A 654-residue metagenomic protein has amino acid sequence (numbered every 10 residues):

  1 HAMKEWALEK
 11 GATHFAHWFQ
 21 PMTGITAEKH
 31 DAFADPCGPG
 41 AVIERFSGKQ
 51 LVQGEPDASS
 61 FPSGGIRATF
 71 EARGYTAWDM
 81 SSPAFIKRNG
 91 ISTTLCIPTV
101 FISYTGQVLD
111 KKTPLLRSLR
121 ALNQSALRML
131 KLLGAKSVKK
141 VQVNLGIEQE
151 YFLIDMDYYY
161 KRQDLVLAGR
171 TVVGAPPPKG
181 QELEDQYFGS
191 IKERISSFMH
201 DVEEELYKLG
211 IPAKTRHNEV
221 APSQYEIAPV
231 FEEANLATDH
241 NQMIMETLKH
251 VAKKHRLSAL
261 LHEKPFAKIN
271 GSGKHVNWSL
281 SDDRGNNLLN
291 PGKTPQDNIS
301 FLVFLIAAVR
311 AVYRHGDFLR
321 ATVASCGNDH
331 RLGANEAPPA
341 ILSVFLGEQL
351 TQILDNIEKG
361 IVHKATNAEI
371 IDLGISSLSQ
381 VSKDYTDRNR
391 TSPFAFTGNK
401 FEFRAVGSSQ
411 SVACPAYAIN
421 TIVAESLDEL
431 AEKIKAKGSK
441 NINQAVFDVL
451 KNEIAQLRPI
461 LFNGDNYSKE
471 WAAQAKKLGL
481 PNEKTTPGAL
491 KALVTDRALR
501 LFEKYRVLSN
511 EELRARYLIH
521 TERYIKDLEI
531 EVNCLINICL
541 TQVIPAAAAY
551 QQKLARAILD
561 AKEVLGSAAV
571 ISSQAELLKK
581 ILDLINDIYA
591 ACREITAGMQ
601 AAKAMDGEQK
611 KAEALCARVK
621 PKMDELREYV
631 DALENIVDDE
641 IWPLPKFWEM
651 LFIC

Functional and structural regions predicted by a protein language model:
H1-G48, V52-F70: Histidine/acidic residue-rich metal-binding segments in metalloenzymes
A12, A16-W18, H240-K254, L280 (+3 more regions): Hydrophobic/aromatic-rich, well-ordered segments within soluble, folded domains that form packed cores
Q20-P21, G48, M156, K264 (+1 more regions): Short, ordered loop/turn segments at secondary-structure junctions
G24-G40, P56-S59, R162, G169-T171 (+4 more regions): Short linear, low-complexity motifs centered on an aromatic residue
R73-L261, I269-L518: Glycine-rich, acidic/polar active-site loops that bind/position phosphate-bearing ligands
L165-V166, N241, E263-K264, N290-T294 (+5 more regions): Composition- and surface-driven signal marking solvent-exposed, interaction-prone regions in large proteins
E453-C654: C-terminal amphipathic alpha-helical interaction region
